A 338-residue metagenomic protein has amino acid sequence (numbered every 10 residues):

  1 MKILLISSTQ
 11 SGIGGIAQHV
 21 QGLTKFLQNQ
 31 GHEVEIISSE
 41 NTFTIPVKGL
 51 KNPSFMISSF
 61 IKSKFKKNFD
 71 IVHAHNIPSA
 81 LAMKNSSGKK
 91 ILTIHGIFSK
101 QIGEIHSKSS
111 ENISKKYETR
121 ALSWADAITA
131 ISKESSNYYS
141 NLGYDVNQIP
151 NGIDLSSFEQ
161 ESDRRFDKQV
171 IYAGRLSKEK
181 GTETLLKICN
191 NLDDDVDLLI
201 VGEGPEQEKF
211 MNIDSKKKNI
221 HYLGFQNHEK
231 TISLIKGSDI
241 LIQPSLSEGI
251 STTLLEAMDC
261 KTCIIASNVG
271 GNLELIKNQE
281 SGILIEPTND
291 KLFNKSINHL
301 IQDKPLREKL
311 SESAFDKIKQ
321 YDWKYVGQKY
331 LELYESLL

Functional and structural regions predicted by a protein language model:
Q18-G22, K168, Y172-N191, P205-E208 (+1 more regions): A conserved mid-protein helix/loop that constitutes part of the nucleotide-sugar donor-binding site
S110-I128: Membrane-proximal helix-turn-helix segments that form the acceptor-binding/catalytic region of lipid-linked
L122, F225-Q226, S233-S238: Short alpha-helical donor nucleotide-sugar binding micro-motif in glycosyltransferases
E134, G152: Carbohydrate-associated surface elements
M211-E229: Nucleotide-activated donor-binding/catalytic signature segment of Leloir-type glycosyltransferases, i.e., the conserved
L246: Aromatic "clamp/platform" in nucleotide-sugar-dependent glycosyltransferases that forms part of the donor/acceptor
C263-A266: Short hydrophobic beta-strand element within catalytic cores of glycosyltransferases and related nucleotide-activated
N278-Q279, I283-D290, H299-K304: Conserved acidic donor-binding segment of nucleotide-sugar-dependent glycosyltransferases
